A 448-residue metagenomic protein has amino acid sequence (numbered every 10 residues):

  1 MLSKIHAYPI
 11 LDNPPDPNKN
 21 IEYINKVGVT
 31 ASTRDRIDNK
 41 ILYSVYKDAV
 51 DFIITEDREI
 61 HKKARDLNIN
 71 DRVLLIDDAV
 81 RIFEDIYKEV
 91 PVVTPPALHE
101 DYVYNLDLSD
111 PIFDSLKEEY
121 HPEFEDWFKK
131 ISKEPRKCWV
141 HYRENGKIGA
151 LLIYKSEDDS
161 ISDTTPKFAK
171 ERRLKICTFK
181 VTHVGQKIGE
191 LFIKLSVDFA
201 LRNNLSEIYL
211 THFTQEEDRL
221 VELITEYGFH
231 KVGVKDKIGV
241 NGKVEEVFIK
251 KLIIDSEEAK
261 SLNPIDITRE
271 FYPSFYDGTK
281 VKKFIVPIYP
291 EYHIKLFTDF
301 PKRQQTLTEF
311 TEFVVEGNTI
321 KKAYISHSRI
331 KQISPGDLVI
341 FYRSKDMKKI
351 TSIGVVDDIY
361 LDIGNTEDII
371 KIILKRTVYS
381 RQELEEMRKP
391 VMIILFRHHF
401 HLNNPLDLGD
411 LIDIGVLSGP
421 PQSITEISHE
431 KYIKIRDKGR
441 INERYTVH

Functional and structural regions predicted by a protein language model:
M1: PIN/NYN-family metal-dependent endoribonuclease catalytic core
K4-F52, R58, K62: Active-site neighborhoods of divalent-metal-dependent phosphate/nucleic-acid chemistry enzymes
A31, D48-F52, R58-H121: Acidic, PIN/NYN-like endoribonuclease modules and their adjacent C-terminal/linker elements
V92-K175, T182-H183, F199, N203 (+1 more regions): Non-catalytic substrate-recognition and accessory regions of acyl/acetyltransferase enzymes
C177-Q186, F213-T214: A short, internal acetyl-CoA/4′-phosphopantetheine-binding micro-motif in the GNAT/acyltransferase core
Q186-L201, E226: Conserved acetyl-CoA-binding loop-helix of GNAT-fold acetyltransferases
A200-T214: Conserved GNAT acetyl-CoA-binding A-motif
L223-E226, H230-Q305, E312-V315, G364-H448: Contiguous surface segments at macromolecular interaction interfaces
